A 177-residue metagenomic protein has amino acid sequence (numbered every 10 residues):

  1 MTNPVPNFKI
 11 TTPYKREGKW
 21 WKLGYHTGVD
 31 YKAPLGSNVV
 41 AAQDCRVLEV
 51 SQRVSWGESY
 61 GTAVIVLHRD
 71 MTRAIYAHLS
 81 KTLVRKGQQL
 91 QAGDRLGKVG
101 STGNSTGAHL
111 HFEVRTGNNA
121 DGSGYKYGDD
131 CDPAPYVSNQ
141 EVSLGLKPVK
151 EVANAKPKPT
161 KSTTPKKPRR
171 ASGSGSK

Functional and structural regions predicted by a protein language model:
M1-T2, K32, R85-Q91, E113-K177: Acidic, glycine-rich catalytic/binding loops that coordinate metals and/or anionic ligands
K9-Q43: Short glycine/threonine/proline-enriched tight-turn/helix- or strand-capping micro-motif at secondary-structure
P13, V50-S51, T82, V99-T102: Residue-level recognition of beta-strand microenvironments
K15, G36, R69-M71, G117-N119: Solvent-exposed coil/turn segments that connect beta secondary-structure elements in extracytoplasmic/periplasmic
W20-W21, V54-W56, S101-N104: Short consensus segments that form the blades of beta-propeller domains, in both extracellular/periplasmic
G24-H26, A41-L83, A108-T116: Zn2+-dependent peptidoglycan hydrolase active-site motif and core
V39, C45-V47, G87-V99: A structural signal for short beta-strand/turn segments enriched in small hydrophobics and glycine
T62-V66, Q91-S105, F112: Short hydrophobic beta/alpha edge segments that flank linear recognition/processing sites
